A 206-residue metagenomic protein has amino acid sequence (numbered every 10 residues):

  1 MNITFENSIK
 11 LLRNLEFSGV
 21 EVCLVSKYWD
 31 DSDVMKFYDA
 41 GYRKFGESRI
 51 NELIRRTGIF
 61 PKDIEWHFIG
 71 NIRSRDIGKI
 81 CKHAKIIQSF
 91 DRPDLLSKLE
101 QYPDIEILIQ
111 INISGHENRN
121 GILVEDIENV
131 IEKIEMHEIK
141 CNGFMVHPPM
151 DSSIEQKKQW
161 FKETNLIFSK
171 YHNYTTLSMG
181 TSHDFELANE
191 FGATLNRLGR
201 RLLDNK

Functional and structural regions predicted by a protein language model:
M1-H183, F191: Conserved alpha/beta-domain cores
G46, N196-R197: Paired acidic/hydrophobic, glycine-rich loop segments that form the ligand-binding mouth/hinge of periplasmic-binding
I72, D204-K206: Conserved catalytic cores of soluble enzyme domains, especially glycine-rich substrate-binding beta-alpha loops
N189-E190, R197-D204: Expand to "…catalyze enediolate/carbanion chemistry for C-C bond making/breaking, isomerization, decarboxylation
